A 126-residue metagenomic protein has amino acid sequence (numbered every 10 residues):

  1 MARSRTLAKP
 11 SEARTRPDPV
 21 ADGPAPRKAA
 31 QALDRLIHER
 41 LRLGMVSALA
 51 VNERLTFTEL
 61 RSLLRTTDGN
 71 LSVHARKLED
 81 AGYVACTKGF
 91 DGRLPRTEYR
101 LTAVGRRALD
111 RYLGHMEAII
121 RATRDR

Functional and structural regions predicted by a protein language model:
M1-A29, S47, A103-R126: Amphipathic alpha-helical dimerization/coiled-coil segments that flank or bridge DNA-binding/regulatory modules
K28-N70, D91-R100: N-terminal helix-turn-helix DNA-binding core of bacterial DNA-binding proteins
A75-R76: Short, hydrophobic-biased segments on the C-terminal half of alpha helices that form "recognition helices"
